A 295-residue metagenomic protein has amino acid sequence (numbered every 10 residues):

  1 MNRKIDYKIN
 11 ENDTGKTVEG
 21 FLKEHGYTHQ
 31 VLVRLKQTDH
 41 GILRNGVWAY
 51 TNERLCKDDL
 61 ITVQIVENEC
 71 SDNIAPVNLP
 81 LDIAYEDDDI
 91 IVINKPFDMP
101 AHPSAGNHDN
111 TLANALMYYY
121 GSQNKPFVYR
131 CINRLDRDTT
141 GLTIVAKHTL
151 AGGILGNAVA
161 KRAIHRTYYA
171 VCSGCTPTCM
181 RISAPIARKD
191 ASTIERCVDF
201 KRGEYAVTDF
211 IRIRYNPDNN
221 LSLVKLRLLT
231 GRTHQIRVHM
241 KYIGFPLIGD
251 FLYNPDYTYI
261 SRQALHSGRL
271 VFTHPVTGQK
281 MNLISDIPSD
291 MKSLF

Functional and structural regions predicted by a protein language model:
M1-K36, L81, F200-V207, R212-L223 (+2 more regions): Pseudouridine synthases involved in rRNA/tRNA modification
M1-R181, P185, D290-L294: RNA pseudouridine synthases
I42, I65-V66, D190-I194, V207 (+1 more regions): Short Pro/Gly-enriched beta-strand edge/turn motifs at strand-loop
Y50-R54, K225, R262: Short, surface-exposed secondary-structure edge patches
M99-H102, I194, L221-S222: Short small-residue beta-strand/loop micro-motif enriched in glycine and branched aliphatics
V128-I132, R196-V198, N254-D256: Glycine-anchored helix-breaking recognition loops at helix->coil/strand junctions
K147-T149, G174-P177, A191, Y215-P217 (+1 more regions): Short loop segments at secondary-structure junctions
